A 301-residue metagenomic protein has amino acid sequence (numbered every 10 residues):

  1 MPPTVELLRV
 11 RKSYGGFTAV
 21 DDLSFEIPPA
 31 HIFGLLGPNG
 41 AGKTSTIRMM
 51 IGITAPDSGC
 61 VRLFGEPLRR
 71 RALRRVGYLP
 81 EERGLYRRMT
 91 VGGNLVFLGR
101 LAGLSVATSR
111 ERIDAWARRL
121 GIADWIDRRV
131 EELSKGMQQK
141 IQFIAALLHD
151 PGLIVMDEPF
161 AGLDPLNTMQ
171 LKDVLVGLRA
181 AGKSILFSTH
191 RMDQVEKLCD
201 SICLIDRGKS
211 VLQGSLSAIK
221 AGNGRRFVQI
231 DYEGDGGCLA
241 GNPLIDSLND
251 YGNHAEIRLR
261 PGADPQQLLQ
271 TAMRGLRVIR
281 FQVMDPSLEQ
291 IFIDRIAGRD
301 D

Functional and structural regions predicted by a protein language model:
P2-V5, K12-D206, V211-L212: ABC transporter nucleotide-binding domains
P29, V91, L216, D285-L288: Structural motif detector for alpha-helix initiation sites
R71, A146, I219, I291 (+1 more regions): Residues that scaffold the ATP/ADP-binding catalytic core of kinase and kinase-like folds
V96, D193, S217, Q270 (+1 more regions): Active-site phosphate/pyrophosphate- and oxyanion-stabilizing loops and adjacent acidic/basic residues in soluble
I113, L175, K220, L269-A272 (+1 more regions): A generic alpha-helix structural signal
K172-R260: ABC transporter nucleotide-binding domain
R225-D301: Short, charged/small-residue-rich alpha-helical element at the C-terminal edge of ABC transporter nucleotide-binding
